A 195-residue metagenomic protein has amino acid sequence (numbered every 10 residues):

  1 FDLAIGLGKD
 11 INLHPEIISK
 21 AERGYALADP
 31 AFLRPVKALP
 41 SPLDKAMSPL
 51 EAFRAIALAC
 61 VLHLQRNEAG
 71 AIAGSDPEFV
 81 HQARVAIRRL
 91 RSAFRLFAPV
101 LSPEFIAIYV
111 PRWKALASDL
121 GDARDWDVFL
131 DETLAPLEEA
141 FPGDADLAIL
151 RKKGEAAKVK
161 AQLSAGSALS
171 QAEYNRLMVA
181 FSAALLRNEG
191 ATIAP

Functional and structural regions predicted by a protein language model:
F1-P195: Cationic, histidine-enriched alpha-helical/coil surfaces that engage anionic ligands
